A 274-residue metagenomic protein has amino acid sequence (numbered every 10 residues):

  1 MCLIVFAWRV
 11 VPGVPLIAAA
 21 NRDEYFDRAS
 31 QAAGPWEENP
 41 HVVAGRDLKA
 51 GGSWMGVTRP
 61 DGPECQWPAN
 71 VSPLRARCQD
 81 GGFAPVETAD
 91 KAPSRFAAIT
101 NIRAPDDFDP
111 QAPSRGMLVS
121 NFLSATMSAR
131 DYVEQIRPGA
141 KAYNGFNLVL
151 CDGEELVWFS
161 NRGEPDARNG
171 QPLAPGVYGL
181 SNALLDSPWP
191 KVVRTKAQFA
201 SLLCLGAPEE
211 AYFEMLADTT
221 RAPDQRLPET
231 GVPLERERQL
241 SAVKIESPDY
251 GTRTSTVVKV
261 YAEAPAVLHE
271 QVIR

Functional and structural regions predicted by a protein language model:
M1-C78, F83-R274: N-terminal nucleophile
